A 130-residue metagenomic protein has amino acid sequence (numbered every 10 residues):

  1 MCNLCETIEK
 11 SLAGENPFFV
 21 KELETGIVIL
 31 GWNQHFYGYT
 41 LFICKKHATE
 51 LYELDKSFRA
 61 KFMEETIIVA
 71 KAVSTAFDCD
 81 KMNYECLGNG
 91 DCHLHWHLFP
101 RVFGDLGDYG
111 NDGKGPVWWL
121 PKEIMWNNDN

Functional and structural regions predicted by a protein language model:
M1-N130: HIT superfamily nucleotide-processing domains
